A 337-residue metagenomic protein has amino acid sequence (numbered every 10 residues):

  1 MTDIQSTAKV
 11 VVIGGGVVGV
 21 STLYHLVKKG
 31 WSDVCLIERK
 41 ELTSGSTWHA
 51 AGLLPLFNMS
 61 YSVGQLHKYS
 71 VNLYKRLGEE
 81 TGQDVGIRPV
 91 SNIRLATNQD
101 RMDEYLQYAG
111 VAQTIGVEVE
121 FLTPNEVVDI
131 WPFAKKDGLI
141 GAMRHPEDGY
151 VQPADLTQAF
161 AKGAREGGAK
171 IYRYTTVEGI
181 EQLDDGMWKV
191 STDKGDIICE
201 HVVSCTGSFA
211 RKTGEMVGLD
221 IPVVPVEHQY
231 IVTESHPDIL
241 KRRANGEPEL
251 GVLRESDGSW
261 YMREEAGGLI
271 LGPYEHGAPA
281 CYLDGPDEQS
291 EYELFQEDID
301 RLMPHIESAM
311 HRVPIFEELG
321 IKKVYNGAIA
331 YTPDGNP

Functional and structural regions predicted by a protein language model:
I4-V18, C35: Beta1/beta-strand and adjacent pyrophosphate-binding region of the FAD-binding site in flavoprotein oxidoreductases
L23, V27-K28, G163: Gly/Ala-rich phosphate-binding loop of Rossmann-like dinucleotide-binding domains, activating on the conserved
V27-W48: Glycine-rich FAD pyrophosphate-binding loop
G52-I130, D257-M262, G267-G268: Dinucleotide-binding Rossmann-like beta1-alpha1 core, especially the glycine-rich loop that anchors the ADP
Q65-K68, L95-E104, R144-R165, Y172 (+1 more regions): Short beta-strand to alpha-helix junction loop
M143-H201, F209: Helical element adjacent to the flavin cofactor pocket in flavoenzyme catalytic cores
D196-E249: Central helical "cap/lid" subdomain
D220, P237-P337: Active-site lid/adjacent beta-loop-alpha segment flanking the redox-cofactor pocket in flavoenzymes
